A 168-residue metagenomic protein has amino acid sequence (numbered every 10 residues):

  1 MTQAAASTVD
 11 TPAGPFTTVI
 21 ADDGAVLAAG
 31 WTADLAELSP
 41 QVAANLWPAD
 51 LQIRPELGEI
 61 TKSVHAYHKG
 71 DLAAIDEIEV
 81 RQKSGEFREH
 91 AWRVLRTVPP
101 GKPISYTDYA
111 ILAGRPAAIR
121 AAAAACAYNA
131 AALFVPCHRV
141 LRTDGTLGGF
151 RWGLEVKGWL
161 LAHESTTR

Functional and structural regions predicted by a protein language model:
M1-P116, T166-R168: Basic nucleic-acid-binding alpha-helical/helix-turn surface characteristic of O6-alkylguanine DNA
P116-I119, L160: LysM (lysin motif) carbohydrate-binding repeats in extracellular/periplasmic proteins that recognize
I119-A132: Regulatory, non-catalytic segments
L133-V140: Short Lys/Arg-enriched helix C-cap and helix-to-coil transition segments that create basic nucleic-acid-contact patches
T143-R168: …primarily DNA-binding HTH/wHTH and HhH modules…
